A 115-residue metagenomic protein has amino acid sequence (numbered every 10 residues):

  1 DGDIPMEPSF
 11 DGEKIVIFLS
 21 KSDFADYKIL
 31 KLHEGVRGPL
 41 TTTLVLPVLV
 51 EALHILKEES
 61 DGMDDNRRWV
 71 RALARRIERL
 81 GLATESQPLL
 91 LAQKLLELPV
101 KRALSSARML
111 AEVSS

Functional and structural regions predicted by a protein language model:
D1-S115: Bergerat-fold GHKL/Histidine-kinase-like ATPase
